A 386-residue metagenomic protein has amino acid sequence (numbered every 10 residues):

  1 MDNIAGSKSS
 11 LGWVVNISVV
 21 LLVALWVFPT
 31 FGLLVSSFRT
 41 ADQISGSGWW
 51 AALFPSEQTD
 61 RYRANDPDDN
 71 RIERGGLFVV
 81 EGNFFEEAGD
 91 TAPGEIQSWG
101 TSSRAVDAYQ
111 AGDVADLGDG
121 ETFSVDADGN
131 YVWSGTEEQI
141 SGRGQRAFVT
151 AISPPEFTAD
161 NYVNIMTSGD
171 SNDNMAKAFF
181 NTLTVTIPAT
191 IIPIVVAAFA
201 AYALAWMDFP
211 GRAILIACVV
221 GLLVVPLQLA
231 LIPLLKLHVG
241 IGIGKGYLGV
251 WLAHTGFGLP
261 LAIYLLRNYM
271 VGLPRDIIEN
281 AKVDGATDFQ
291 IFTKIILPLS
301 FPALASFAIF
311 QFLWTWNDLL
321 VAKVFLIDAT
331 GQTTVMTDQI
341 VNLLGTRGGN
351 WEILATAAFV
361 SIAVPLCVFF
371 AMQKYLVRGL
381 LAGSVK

Functional and structural regions predicted by a protein language model:
D2-S7, L11-K386: A structural signal for multi-pass alpha-helical bundles of membrane permease subunits that mediate small-molecule
